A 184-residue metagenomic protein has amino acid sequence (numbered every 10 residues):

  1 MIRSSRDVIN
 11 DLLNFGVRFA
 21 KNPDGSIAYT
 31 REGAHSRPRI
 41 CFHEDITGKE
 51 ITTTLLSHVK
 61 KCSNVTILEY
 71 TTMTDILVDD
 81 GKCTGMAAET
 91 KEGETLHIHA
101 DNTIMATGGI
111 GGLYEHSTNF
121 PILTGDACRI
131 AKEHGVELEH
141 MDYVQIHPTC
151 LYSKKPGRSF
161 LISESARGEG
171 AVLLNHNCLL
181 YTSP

Functional and structural regions predicted by a protein language model:
M1-I9, E44-T52, L96, F120-T124 (+2 more regions): Generic structural signal for well-ordered, non-membrane alpha-helical segments in soluble metabolic enzymes
M1-R18, V136: Conserved FAD-binding subdomain of flavin-dependent enzymes
D11-E94, H99, A106, C150-S153 (+2 more regions): Conserved redox-cofactor binding core of oxidoreductases
E50, I110-L113, G170: Gly/Ser/Thr-rich beta-alpha loop segments that engage phosphate groups in nucleotides
N102-P156, F160: Glycine-rich loop(s) and the adjacent beta-strand/alpha-helix scaffold that form part
I162-H176: Phosphate/diphosphate-binding loops
Y181-P184: Conserved small/polar residues in nucleotide/adenosyl-binding loops
